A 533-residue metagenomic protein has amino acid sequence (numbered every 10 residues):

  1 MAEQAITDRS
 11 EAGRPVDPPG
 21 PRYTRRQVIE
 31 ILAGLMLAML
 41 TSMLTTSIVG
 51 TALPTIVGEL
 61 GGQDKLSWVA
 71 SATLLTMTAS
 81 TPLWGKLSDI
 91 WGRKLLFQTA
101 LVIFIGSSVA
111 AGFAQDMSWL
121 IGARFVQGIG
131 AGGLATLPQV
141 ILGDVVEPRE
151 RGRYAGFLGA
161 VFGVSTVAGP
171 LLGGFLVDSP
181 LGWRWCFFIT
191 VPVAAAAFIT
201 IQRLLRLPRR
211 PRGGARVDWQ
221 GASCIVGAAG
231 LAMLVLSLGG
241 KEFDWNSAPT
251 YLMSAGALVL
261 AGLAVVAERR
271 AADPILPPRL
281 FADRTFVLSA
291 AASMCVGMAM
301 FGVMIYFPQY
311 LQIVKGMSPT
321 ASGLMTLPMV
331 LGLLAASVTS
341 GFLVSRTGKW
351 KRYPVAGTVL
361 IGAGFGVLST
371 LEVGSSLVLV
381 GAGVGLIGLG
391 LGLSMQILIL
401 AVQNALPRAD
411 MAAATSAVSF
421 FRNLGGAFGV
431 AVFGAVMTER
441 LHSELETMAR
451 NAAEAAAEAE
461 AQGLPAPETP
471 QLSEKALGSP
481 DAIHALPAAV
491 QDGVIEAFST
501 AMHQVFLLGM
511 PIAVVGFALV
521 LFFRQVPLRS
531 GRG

Functional and structural regions predicted by a protein language model:
M1-I31, L35, P465-G533: Transmembrane-helix exit segments and adjacent C-terminal regions of multi-pass membrane proteins
I31-M77, Q220, W245-A413, G531-G533: Transmembrane core module of solute transporters
M43, S47, G112, G128-T136 (+5 more regions): Small-residue-rich segments within alpha-helical transmembrane domains of MFS-like 12-TM solute carriers
T51, T81-G221, L238, L331: Helix-loop-helix hairpins in multi-pass membrane proteins, especially solute transporters
I56-V57, L87-S88, L172-P180, L236 (+4 more regions): Interfacial helix-cap and linker-helix signal at transmembrane-aqueous boundaries of multi-pass secondary transporters
W91-V102, Q115-W119, L137, V146-Y154 (+3 more regions): C-terminal module of multi-pass small-molecule transporters
D178-A292, A299, M317, I495-A497: Hydrophobic transmembrane-helix bundles of small-molecule transporters
D178-F188, L238-T250, S318, E439-M510: A membrane-interface helix-boundary motif in multi-pass transporters
